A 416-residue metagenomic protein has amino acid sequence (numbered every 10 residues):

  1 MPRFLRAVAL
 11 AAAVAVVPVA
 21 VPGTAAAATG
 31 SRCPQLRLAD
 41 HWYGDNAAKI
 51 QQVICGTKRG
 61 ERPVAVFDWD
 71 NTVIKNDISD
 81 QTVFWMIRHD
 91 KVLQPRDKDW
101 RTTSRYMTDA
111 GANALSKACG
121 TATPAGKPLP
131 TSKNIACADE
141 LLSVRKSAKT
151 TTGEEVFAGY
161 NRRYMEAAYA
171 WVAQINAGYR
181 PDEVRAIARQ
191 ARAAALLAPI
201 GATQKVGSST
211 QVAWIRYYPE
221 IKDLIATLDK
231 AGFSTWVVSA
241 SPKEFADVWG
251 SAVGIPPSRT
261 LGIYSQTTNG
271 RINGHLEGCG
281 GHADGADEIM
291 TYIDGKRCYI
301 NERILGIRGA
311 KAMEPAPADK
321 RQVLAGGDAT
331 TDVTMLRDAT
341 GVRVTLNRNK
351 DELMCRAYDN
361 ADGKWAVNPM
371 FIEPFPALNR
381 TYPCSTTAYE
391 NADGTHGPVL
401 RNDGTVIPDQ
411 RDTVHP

Functional and structural regions predicted by a protein language model:
P2-A12, V17-V19, G23-W69, D77-I78 (+2 more regions): Non-catalytic pre-domain segments flanking phosphatase-related domains
R6, P18, N176, T260 (+1 more regions): Functionally constrained cores in energy, signaling, and assembly domains
A7-A9, Y164-A167, V172, V248 (+1 more regions): Short, flexible coil/linker segments at or flanking structured domains
T29-A48, C55-T57, R62, R162-R163 (+2 more regions): C-terminal cap/substrate-recognition subdomain and adjoining C-terminal extension of metal-dependent phosphatase-like
S79, M86, Q94-Q211: A metal-dependent, Asp-based hydrolase signature
